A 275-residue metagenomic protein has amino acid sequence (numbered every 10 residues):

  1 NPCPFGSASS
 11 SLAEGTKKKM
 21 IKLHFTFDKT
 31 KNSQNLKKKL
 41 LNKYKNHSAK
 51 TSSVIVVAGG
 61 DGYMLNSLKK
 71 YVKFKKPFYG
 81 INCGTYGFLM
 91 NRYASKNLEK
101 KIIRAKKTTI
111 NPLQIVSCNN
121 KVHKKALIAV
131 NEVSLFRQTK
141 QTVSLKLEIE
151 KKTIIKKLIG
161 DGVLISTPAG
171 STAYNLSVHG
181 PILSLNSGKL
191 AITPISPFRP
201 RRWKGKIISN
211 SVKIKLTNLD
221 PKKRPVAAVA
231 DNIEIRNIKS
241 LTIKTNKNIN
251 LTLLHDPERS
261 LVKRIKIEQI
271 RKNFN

Functional and structural regions predicted by a protein language model:
N1-S11: Short, positively charged low-complexity motifs
M20-V54, A58, Y63-K73, Y93-T109 (+1 more regions): ATP/NTP phosphate-donor binding region
H47-K50, K107-T108, A126-L127, R137-K140 (+8 more regions): Solvent-exposed alpha-helices and their adjacent loops that cap or buttress functional pockets in soluble metabolic
G60-Y63, G84-Y86, A169-T172: Short glycine-rich anion-binding loops that position phosphate/pyrophosphate groups of nucleotides and phosphorylated
K75-P77: Proline-centered loop/turn at the N-terminus of a beta-strand
Y86-G162: Catalytic core of DAGKc-family lipid kinases
L127, L135, T153-I155, W203-N275: ATP/nucleoside-binding phosphotransfer catalytic cores, i.e., glycine-rich phosphate-binding loops
I165-R201: Gly/Ser/Thr-rich active-site loops/lids in small-molecule metabolic enzymes that frequently grip phosphoryl groups
